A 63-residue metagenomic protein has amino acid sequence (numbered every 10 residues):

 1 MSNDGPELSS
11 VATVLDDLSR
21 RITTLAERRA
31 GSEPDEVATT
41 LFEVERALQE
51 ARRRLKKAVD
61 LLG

Functional and structural regions predicted by a protein language model:
M1-N3, D60-G63: Short intrinsically disordered terminal tails
M1-R28: N-terminal acidic leader/helix
E27-L62: Short, charge-rich amphipathic interface segments used for partner binding and complex assembly
